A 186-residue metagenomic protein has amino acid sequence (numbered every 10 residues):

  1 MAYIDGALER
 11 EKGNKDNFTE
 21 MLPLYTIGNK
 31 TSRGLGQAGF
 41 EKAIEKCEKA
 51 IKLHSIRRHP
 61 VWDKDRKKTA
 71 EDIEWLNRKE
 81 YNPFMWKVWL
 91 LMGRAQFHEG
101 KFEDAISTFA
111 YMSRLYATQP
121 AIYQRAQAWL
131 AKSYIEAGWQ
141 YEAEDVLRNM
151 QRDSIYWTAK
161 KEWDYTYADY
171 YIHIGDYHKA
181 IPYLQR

Functional and structural regions predicted by a protein language model:
M1-R186: Acidic, polar-rich low-complexity tracts and alpha-helical solenoid repeat scaffolds
